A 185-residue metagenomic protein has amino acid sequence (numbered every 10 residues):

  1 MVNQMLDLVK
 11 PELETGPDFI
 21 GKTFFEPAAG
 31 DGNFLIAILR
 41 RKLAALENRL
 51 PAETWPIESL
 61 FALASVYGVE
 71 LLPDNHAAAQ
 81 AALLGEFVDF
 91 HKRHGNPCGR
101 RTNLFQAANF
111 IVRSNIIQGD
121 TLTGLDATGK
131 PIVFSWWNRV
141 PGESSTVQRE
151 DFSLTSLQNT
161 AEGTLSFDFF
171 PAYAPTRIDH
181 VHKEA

Functional and structural regions predicted by a protein language model:
M1-A185: SAM-dependent methyltransferase catalytic region
